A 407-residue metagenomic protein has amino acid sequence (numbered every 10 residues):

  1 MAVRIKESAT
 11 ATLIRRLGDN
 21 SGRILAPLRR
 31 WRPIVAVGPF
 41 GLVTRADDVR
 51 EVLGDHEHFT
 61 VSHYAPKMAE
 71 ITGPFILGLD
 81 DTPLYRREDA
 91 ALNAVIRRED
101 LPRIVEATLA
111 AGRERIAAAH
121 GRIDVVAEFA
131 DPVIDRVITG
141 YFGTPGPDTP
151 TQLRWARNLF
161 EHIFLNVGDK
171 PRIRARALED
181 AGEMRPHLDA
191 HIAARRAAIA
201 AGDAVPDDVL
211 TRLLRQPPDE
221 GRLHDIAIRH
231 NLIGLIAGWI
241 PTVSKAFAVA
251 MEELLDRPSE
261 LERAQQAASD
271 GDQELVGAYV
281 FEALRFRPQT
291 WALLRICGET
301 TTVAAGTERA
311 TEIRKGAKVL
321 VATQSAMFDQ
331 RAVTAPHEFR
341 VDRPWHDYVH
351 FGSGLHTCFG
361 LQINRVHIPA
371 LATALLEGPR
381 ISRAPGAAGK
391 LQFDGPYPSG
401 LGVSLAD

Functional and structural regions predicted by a protein language model:
M1-D407: Cytochrome P450
